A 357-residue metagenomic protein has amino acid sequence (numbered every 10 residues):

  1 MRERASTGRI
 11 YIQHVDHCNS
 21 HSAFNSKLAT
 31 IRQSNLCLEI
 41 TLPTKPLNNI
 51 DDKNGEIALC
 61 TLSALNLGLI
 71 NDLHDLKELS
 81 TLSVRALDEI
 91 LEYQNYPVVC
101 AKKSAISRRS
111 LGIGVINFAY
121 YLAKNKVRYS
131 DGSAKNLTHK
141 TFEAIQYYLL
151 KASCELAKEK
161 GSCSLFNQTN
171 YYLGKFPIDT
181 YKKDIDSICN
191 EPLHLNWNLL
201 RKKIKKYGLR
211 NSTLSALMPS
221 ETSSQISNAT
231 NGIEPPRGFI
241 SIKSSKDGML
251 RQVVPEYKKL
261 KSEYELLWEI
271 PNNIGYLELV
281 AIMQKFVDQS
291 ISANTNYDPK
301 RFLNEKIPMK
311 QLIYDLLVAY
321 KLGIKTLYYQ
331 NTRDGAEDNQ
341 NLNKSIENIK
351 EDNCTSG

Functional and structural regions predicted by a protein language model:
M1-A5, N66-L69, S80-V98, A119-K126 (+7 more regions): Structural signal for hydrophobic packing residues in well-ordered secondary-structure cores of soluble enzyme domains
R4-A105, V115-N125, A229-G232, P236-Y264: Function-dense linear segments that define catalytic or interfacial modules in macromolecule-processing proteins
H17-N19, F142-I145, Y172, P299-R301 (+1 more regions): Acidic, glycine-rich active-site loops and adjacent beta-strand->loop/helix elements that engage anionic groups
A23, T141, D338-N339: Short Asp/Glu-rich motifs
S26-K27, S110-N117, Q146-Y148, K175-I185 (+3 more regions): Short glycine/threonine-rich loop-to-helix capping motif typified by GTGT followed within a few residues by an Asp-Pro
L38-T44, L87, L91-E92, N190-H194 (+3 more regions): Catalytic alpha/beta core of large soluble enzyme barrels
N49-N54, I70-E78, A101-I113, N125-A144 (+4 more regions): Alpha-helix capping and helix-loop boundary segments enriched in small/acidic/polar residues
S80-K102, R128-S220, S292: Internal maturation/activation junctions in enzymes
